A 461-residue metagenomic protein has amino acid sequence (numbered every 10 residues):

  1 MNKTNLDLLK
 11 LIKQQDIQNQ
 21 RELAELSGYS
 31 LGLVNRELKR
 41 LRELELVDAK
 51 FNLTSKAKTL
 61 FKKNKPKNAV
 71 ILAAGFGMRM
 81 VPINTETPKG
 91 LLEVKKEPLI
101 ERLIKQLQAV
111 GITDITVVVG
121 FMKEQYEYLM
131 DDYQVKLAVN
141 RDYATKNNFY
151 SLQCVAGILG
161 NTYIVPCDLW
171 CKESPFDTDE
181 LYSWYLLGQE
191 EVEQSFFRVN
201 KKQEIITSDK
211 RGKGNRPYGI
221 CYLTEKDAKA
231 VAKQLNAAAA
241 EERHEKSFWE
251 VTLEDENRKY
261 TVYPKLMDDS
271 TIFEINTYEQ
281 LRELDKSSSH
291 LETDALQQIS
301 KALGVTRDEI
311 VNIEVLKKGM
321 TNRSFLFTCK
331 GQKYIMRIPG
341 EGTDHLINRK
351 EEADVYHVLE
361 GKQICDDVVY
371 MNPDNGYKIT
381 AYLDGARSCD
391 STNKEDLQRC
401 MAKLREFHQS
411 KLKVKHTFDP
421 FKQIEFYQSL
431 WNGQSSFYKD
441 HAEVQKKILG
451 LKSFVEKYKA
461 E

Functional and structural regions predicted by a protein language model:
N5, L9-Q15, Q20-E22, L26-S27 (+1 more regions): N-terminal glycine-rich phosphate-binding loop and ensuing alpha1 helix
D7, K172-H244, W249-T252: Conserved core of the sugar-phosphate nucleotidyltransferase
K13-D16, N52-A69, P217-K301: Conserved alpha/beta core of the MobA/IspD/sugar-nucleotide pyrophosphorylase nucleotidyltransferase superfamily
G28-R40: Short amphipathic alpha-helical interaction segments
R42-F51: A short, conserved structural fragment
Y126-F196: Conserved beta-loop-beta/alpha segment of the NTase-like Rossmann-fold superfamily that binds/positions NTPs
A295-E309, L412-E461: An alpha-helical support segment within catalytic cores of ATP-dependent transferases
E314-F421, S436-E443: ATP-binding pocket architecture of kinase catalytic cores
